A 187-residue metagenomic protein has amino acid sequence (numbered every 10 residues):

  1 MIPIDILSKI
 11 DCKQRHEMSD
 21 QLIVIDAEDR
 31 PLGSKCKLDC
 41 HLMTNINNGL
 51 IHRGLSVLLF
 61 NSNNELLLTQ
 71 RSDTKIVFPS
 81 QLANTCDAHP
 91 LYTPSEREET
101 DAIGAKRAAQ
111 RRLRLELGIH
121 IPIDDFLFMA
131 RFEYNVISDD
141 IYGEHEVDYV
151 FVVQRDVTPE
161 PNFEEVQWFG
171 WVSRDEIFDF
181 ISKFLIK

Functional and structural regions predicted by a protein language model:
M1-I6, S80, C86, F128-K187: Nudix hydrolase/Nudix homology domain
I6-S62: Acidic, metal-coordinating catalytic segment for phosphate/diphosphate chemistry, firing primarily on the Nudix
E17, K75, F163-E164: Short hydrophobic "helix-edge" motifs at membrane interfaces and signal-peptide entry regions
E28, N61-N64, S72, P94-S95 (+2 more regions): Short loop segments at secondary-structure junctions
L32-G33, L67, D148: Generic structural signal for well-ordered beta-strand positions
L38-L58, E65-R111, L115-E116: Conserved Nudix-box catalytic region and its N-terminal flanking loop in Nudix hydrolases and closely related
R71-T74, L91, R97, G104-P159: Active-site segment of metal-dependent pyrophosphate-handling enzymes, primarily the Nudix hydrolase catalytic core
